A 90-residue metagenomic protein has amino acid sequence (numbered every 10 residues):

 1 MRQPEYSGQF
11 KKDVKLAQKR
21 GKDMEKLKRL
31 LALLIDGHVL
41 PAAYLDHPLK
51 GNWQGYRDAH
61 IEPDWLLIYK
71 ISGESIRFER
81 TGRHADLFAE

Functional and structural regions predicted by a protein language model:
M1-Q3, Q9, K19-E25, H60-L66 (+1 more regions): Enriched for short, Lys/Arg-rich terminal
M24-L27, D46: A general structural signal for well-ordered alpha-helical segments in protein cores
L33-I61: A short, surface-exposed loop/turn module that caps and links secondary-structure elements
